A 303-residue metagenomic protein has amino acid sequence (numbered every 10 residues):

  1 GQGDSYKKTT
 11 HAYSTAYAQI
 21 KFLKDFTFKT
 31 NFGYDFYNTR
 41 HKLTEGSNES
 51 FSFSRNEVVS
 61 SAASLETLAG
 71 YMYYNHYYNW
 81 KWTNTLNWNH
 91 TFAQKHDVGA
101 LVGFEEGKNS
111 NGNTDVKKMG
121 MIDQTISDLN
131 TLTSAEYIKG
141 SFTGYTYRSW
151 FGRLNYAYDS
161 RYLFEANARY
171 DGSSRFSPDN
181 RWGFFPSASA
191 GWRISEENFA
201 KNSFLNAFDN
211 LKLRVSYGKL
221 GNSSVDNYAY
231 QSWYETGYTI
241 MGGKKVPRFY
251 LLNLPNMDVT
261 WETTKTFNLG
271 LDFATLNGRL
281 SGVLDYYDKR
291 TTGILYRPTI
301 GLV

Functional and structural regions predicted by a protein language model:
G1-E45, V58-V303: Extracellular/periplasmic, surface-exposed regions of secreted and cell-surface proteins
S54: Active-site-surrounding "flap" and adjacent substrate/cofactor-binding loops of secreted or lumenal enzymes, prototyped
